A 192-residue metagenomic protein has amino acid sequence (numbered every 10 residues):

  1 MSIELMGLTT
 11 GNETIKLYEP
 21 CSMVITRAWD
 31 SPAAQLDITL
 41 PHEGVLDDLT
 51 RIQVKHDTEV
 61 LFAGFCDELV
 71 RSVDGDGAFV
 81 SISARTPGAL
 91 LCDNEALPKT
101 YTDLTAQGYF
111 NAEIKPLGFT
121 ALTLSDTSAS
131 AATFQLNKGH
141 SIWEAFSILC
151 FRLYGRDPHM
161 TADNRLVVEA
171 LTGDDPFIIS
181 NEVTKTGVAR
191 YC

Functional and structural regions predicted by a protein language model:
M1, T14-T26, L61-E68, F151-H159: Short small/polar-residue motifs
M1-D47, R85-A89: Juxtamembrane "anchor/assembly" segments of surface/extracellular structural proteins
S2, V70, D74-F79, S83-A89 (+1 more regions): Short beta-strand-centered interaction patches in the first periplasmic/extracellular domains of large envelope
I3-L5, M23, L36-I38, I52-V54 (+3 more regions): Hydrophobic beta-strand residues in large extracellular and virion-surface proteins
T10, H56-D57, K185: Structural motif
T14-C21, F62-D67, E95, T102 (+1 more regions): Short amphipathic beta-strand/extended segments with alternating polar/hydrophobic composition
I15-L17, A28-D30, G44-L46, T58 (+3 more regions): A generic structural signal for short, solvent-exposed coil/turn residues that cap or connect secondary-structure
L40-A121: Surface-exposed cap/loop segments at beta↔alpha junctions
